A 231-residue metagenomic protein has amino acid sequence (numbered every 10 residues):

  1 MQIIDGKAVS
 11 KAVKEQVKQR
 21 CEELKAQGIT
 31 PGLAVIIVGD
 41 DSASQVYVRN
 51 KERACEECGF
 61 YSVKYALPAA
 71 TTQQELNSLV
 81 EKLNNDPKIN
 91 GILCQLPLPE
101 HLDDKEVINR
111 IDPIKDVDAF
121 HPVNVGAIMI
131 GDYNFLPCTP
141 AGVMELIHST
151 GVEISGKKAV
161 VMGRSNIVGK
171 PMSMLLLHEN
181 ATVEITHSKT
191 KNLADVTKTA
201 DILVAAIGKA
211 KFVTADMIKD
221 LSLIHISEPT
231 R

Functional and structural regions predicted by a protein language model:
M1-Q27: Positively charged, low-complexity intrinsically disordered leader regions
P31-G39: Short beta-strand segments enriched in small/hydrophobic residues
L33, C55-A69, V183-I185: Short beta-strand elements in bilobed, periplasmic/extracellular small-molecule ligand-binding domains
I37, L93-P97, M162: Short beta-strand segments
D40-E52, P137-V213, M217: Glycine-rich phosphate/diphosphate-binding loop of Rossmann-like nucleotide-binding domains
E75-P87: Short, well-structured alpha-helical segments in soluble
L93-S155: Anion-binding alpha/beta catalytic cores of soluble intermediary-metabolism enzymes, centered on
L221-R231: Residue-level detector of conserved catalytic or cofactor/ligand-binding positions in enzyme active sites
